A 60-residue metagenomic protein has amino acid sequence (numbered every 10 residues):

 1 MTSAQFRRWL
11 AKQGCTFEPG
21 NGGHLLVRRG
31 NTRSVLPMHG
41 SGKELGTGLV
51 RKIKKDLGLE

Functional and structural regions predicted by a protein language model:
T2-P19, V27-E60: Basic nucleic-acid-binding interfaces
G22: Cytochrome P450 catalytic-core helices
